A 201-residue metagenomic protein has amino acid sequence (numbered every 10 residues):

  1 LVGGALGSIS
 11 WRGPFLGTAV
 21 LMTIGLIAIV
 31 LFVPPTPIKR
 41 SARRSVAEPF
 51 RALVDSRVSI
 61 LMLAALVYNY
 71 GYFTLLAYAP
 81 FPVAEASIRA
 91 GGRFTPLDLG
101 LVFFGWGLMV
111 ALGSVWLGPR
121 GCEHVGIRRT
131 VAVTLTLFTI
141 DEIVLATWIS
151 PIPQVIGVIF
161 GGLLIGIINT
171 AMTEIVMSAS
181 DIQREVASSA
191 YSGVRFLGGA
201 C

Functional and structural regions predicted by a protein language model:
L1-L31: Helix-loop-helix hairpin linking two adjacent transmembrane segments in secondary transporters
V2-S8, V83-A84, R120-C122: Interfacial helix-cap and linker-helix signal at transmembrane-aqueous boundaries of multi-pass secondary transporters
V33-L63: Juxtamembrane intracellular "pre-TM" segments in multi-pass secondary transporters
R57-F104, V110-A111: Extracytoplasmic gate region of multi-pass secondary transporters
F81, N169-A179, S192: Intracellular helix-loop hinge segments at the cytoplasmic ends of transmembrane helices in 12-TM rocker-switch-type
G113-I127: Helix-to-loop junctions at the C-terminal end of transmembrane segments in multipass secondary transporters
I127-M172: C-terminal transmembrane helical hairpin of 12-TM major facilitator-type secondary transporters
S180-C201: A late C-terminal transmembrane helix in Major Facilitator Superfamily
